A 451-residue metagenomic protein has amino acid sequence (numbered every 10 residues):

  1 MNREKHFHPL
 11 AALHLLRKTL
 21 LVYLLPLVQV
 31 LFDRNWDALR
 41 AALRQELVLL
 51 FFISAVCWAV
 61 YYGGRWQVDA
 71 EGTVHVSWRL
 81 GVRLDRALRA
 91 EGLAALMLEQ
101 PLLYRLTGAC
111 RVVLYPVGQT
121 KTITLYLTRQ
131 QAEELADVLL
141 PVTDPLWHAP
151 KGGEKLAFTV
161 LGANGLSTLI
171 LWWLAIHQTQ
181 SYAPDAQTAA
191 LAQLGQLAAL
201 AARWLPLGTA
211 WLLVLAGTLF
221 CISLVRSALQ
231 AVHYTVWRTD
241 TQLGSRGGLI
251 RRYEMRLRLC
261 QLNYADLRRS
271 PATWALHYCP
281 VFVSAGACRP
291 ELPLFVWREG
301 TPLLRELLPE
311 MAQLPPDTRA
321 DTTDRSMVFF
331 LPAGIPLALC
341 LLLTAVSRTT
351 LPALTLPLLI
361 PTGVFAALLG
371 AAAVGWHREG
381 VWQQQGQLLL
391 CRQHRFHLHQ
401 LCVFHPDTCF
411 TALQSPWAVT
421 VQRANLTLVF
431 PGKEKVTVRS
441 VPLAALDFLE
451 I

Functional and structural regions predicted by a protein language model:
M1-I451: N-terminal basic, Ser/Thr-rich segments that initiate or prime the first beta/alpha elements at protein or domain
